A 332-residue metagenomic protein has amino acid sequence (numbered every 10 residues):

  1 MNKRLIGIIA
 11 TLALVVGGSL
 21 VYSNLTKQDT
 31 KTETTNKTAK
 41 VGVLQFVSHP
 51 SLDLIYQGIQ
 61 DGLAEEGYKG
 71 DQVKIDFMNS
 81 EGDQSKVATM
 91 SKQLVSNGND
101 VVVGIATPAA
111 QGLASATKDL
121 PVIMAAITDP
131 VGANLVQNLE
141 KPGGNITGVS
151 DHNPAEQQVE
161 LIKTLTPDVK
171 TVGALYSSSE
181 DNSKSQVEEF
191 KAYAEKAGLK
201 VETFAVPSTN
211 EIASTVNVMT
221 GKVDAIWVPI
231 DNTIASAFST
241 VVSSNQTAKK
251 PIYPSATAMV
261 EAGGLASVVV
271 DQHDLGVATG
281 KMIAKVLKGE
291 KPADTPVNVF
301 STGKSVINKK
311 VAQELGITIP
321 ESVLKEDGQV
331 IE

Functional and structural regions predicted by a protein language model:
M1-K40: Short, low-complexity disordered leader/linker segments with a strong preference for bacterial N-terminal type II
N36-Q60, E66, D76-S85, S179 (+2 more regions): Extracytoplasmic "Venus flytrap"
I59, T147-A194, P296-V311: An alpha-beta-alpha
K74-S96, A205-M219: Structural motif
E81-V136, D231-Q246: Beta-alpha junction/loop-to-helix N-cap segments that form part of ligand/metal-binding clefts
G112, D119-A155, I252-A266: Flexible loop/hinge segments that line or gate small-molecule binding clefts
P130-V169, D271-E290: Hydrophobic alpha-helical segments within soluble ligand-binding/sensing domains
A258-K310: Flexible loop/turn connectors
